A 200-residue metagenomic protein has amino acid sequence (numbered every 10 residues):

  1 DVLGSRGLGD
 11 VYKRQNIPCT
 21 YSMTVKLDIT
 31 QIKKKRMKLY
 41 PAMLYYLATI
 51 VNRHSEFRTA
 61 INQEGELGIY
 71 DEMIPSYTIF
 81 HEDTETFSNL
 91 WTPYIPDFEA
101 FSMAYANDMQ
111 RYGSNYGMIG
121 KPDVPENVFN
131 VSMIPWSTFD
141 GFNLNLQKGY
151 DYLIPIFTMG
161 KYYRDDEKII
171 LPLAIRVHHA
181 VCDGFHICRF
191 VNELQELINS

Functional and structural regions predicted by a protein language model:
D1-Y12: Single conserved hydrophobic/aromatic residue that forms the stacking wall/gate of nucleotide- or nucleobase-binding
R14-I17, G149, Y162-K168: Short glycine/proline-enriched loop/turn "hinge" motifs that connect secondary-structure elements and lie
N16-K33, D71-P96, I170-R176: Acyl/amide activation-and-transfer machinery of modular secondary-metabolite enzymes
M37-P75: Hydrophobic "lid/gating" helix adjacent to the active-site nucleophile that controls access to an acyl-thioester pocket
H81-S137: Helical lid/core segments from catalytic subdomains that handle acyl or acyl-like groups
G113, L194-S200: A common structural junction motif
V124-W136, P155-N192: Histidine-centered acyl-transfer/condensation active-site motif and its immediate structural neighborhood
M133-I154: Short, hydrophobic/π-rich interface segment
